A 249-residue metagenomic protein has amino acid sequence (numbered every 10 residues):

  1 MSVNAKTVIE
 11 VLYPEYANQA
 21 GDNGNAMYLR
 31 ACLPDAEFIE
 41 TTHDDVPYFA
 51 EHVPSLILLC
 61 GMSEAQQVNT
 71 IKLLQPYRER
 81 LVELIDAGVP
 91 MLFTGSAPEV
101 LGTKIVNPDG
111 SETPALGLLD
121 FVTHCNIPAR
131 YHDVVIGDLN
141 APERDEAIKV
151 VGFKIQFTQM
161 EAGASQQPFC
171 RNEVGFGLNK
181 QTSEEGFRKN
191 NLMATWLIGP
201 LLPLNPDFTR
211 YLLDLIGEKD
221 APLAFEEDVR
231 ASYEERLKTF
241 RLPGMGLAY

Functional and structural regions predicted by a protein language model:
M1-D86, P203-Y249: N-terminal beta1-alpha1 cap of cysteine-dependent amidohydrolase-like domains
K6, V53-P54, A87-V89, S111-P114 (+2 more regions): Short coil/turn connectors at secondary-structure junctions
I9, G95, I198: Residue-level signal for inorganic ion chemistry
L56-C60, L92, A194-W196: Structural motif
S63-A141: Cysteine-nucleophile active-site neighborhood
E64-A65, P98-V100, Q159-E161, L201-P203: Glycine-rich nucleotide phosphate-binding loop and flanking beta-alpha elements of Rossmann-like dinucleotide-binding
D109-E185: Pocket-forming structural segment of enzyme catalytic cores
N179-I216: A glycine-centered loop/beta-turn motif at secondary-structure junctions
